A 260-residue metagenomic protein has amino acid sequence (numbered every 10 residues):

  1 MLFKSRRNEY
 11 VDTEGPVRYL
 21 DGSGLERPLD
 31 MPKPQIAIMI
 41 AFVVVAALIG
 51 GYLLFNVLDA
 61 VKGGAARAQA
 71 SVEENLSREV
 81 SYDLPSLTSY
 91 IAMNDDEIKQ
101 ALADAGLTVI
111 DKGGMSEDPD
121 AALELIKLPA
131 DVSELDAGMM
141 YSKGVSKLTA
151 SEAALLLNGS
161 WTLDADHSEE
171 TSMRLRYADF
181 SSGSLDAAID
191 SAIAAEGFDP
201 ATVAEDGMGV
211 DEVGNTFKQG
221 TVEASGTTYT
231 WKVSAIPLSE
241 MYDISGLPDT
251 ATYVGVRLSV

Functional and structural regions predicted by a protein language model:
M1-S23: N-terminal targeting leaders characterized by basic, low-complexity, disordered sequences that direct proteins
L25-I40: Short, low-complexity patches enriched in S/T/P/G
I36-N56: Hydrophobic membrane-insertion alpha-helices, especially the h-region of bacterial N-terminal signal peptides
A60-A130: Extracytoplasmic low-complexity, Pro/Thr/Ser/Ala/Gly-rich segments that lie immediately after a secretion/anchoring
G63-L76, Q100, I110, K127-E169: Compositionally biased P/S/T/G-rich terminal and signal peptide-adjacent segments that lie outside catalytic cores
K99-A122, F198-V222: Short glycine-rich, low-complexity/disordered patches
T149-N215: Long, charged/polar, surface-exposed segments that mediate recognition or autoinhibition
G207-V260: Extracellularly exposed regions in secreted/surface proteins, prominently low-complexity, repeat-rich
